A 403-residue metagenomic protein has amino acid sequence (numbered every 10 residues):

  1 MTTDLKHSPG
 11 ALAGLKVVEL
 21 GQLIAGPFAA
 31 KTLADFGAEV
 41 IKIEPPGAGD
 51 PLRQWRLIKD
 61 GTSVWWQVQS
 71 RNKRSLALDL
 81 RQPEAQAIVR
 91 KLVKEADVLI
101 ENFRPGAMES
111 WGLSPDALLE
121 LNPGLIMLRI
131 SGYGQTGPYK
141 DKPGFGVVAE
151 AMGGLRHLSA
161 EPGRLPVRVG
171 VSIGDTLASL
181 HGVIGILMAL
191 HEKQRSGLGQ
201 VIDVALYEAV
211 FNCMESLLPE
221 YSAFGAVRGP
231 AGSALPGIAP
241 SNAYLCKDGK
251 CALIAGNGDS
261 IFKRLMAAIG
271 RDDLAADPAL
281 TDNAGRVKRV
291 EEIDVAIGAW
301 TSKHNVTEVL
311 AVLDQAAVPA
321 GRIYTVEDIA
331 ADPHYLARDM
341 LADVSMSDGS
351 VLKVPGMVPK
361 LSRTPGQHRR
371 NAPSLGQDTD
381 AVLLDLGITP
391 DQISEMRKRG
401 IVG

Functional and structural regions predicted by a protein language model:
M1-K16, R228, L245-K247, D328-G403: Terminal low-complexity tails and localization/encapsulation signals of metabolic enzymes
M1-R195, S374, D380-G403: N-terminal helix-loop segment corresponding to the beta1-alpha1 unit of nucleotide/adenylate-binding folds
V40, D314-D328, T389-S394: Short, well-structured beta-strand/strand-turn elements
G47, Y133-G134, L206-F211, D248-K250 (+2 more regions): Glycine-rich beta-alpha junction loops
Q135, G163-S172, Q194-V210, G229-P236 (+1 more regions): Conserved Rossmann-fold dehydrogenase catalytic segment
A160, S179-G199, N212-A223, M266-D272: Oxidoreductase and adenylate-handling cofactor-binding alpha/beta cores
R164-I173, L245-K250, T364: Flexible glycine/proline-enriched surface loops and loop-helix/loop-strand junctions
P240-A316, A320: Aromatic-enriched alpha-helical interface/lid elements that frame and gate functional surfaces
